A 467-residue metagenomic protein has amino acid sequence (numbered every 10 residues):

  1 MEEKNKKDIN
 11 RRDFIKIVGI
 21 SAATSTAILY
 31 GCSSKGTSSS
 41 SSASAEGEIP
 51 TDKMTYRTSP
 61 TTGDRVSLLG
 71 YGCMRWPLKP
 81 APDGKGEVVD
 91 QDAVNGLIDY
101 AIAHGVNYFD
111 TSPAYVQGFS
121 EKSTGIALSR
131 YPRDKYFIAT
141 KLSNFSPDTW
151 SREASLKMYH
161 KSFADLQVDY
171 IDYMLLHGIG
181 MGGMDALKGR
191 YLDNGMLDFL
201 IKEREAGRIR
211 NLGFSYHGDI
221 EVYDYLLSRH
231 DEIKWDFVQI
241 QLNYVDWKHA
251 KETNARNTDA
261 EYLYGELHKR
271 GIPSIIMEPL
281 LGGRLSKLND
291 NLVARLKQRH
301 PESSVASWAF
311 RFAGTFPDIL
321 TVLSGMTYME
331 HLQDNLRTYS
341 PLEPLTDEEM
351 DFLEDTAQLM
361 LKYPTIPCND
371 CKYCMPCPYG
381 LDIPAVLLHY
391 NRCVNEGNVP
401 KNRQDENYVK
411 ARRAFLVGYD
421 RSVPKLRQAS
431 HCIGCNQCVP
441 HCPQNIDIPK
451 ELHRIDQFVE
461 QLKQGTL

Functional and structural regions predicted by a protein language model:
E2-Y136, N194, F199, E205: N-terminal binding-site loop/beta-alpha segment at the start of enzyme catalytic domains that lines or forms
K6-I15, C374, C432-C438: Twin-arginine (Tat) signal peptide motif
S59, Y71, F109, T124 (+7 more regions): Conserved, mostly hydrophobic/aromatic
G70, Y108-D110, D172-L175, G213 (+2 more regions): Conserved beta-strand positions in the central sheet of alpha/beta enzyme cores
E87-A101, S151-D165, I220-L227, A306-A309: Short, acidic/polar
L166-A186: Active-site groove signature of glycoside hydrolases
I179-L388, R392-A411, P440, K450: Beta/alpha (TIM)-barrel catalytic core signal, keyed to glycine-rich beta->alpha loops juxtaposed to Asp/Glu that bind
D351-M375, K410-G434, F458-L467: Ferredoxin-like iron-sulfur electron-transfer modules
